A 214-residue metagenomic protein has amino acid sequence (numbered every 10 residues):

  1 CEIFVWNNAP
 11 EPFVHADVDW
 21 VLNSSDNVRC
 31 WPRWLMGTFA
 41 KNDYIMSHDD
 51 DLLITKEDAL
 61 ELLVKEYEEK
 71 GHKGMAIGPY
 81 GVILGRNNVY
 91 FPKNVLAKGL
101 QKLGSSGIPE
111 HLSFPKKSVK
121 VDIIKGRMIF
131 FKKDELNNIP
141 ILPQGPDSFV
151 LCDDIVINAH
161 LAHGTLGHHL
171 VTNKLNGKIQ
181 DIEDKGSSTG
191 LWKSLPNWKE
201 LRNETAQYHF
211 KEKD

Functional and structural regions predicted by a protein language model:
C1-N23: Acidic donor-binding segment of Leloir-type glycosyltransferases
E2-I3, A76-I77, H169: Hydrophobic/aromatic residues located in beta-strands of well-ordered beta-sheets within soluble catalytic
S24-P32, V150-L151: A short, glycine-/small-residue-rich helix N-cap motif at loop->alpha-helix starts within glycosyltransferase
W34-Y44: Active-site nucleotide-sugar/metal-binding loop of Leloir-type enzymes
N42-L53: Short beta-strand-to-loop acidic/aromatic patch adjacent to the donor-nucleotide binding site
L53-P146: Conserved catalytic core of nucleotide-sugar-dependent glycosyltransferases
S118, N138-D214: C-terminal catalytic/acceptor-binding lobe
